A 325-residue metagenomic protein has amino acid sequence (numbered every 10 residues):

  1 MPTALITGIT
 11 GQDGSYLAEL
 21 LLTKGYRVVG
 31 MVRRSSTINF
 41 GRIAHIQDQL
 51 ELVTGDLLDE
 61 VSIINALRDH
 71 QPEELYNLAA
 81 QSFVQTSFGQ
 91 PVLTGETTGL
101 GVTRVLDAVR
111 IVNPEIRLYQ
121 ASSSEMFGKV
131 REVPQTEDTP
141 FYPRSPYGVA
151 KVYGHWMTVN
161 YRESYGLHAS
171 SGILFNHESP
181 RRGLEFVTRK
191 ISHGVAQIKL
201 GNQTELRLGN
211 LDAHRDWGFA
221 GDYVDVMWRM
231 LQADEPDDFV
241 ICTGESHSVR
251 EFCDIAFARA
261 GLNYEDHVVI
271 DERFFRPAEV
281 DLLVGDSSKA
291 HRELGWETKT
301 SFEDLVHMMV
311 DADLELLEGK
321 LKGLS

Functional and structural regions predicted by a protein language model:
M1-H177, L231, T300, M309-L316 (+1 more regions): N-terminal Rossmann-like NAD(P)+-binding domain of SDR-like oxidoreductases, especially those catalyzing
T23, G30-M31, G55-L58, S62 (+2 more regions): C-terminal substrate-binding subdomain of Rossmann-fold SDR/epimerase-dehydratase oxidoreductases
